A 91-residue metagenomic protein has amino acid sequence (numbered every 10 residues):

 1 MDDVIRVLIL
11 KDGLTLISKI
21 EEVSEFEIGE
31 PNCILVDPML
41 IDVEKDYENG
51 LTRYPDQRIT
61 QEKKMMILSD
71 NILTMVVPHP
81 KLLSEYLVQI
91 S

Functional and structural regions predicted by a protein language model:
M1-S91: Conserved RNA-binding domains used in RNP assembly and mRNA/RNA metabolism
